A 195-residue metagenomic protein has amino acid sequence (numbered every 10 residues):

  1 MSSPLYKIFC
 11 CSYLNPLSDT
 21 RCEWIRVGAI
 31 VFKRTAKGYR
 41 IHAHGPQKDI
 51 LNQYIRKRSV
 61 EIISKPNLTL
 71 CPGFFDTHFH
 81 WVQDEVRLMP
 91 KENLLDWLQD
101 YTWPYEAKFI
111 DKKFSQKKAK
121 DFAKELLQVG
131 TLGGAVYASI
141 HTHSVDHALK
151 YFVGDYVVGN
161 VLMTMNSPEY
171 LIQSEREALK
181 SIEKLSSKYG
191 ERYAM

Functional and structural regions predicted by a protein language model:
M1-R56: N-terminal metal-binding scaffold of metallo-dependent hydrolase/deaminase domains
S2-F9, N52-D96, K120, Q128: Replace "His-x-His-based motif
F79, Y137-A138, V158-L162: A cross-domain feature marking catalytic cores of carbohydrate-active enzymes and several ubiquitous metabolic/repair
E85-S115, N166-S167: Active-site gating loops and adjacent loop-to-helix segments of metal-dependent hydrolytic enzymes
K112-K124, S144-V145, S174-L179: Short, acidic/polar
L126-L127, F152: Hydrophobic pocket-lining residues that define ligand/cofactor binding sites across diverse proteins
L132-G133: Short acidic/polar active-site loop segments enriched in Thr and Asp
H143-M195: Metal-coordinating catalytic core of metallo-dependent amide/deamination hydrolases
